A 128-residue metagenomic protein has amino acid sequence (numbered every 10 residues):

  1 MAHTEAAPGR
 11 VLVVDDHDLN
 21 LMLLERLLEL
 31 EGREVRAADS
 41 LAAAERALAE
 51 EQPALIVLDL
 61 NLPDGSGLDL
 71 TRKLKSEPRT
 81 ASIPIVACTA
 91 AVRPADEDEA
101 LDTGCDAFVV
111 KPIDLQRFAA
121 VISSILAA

Functional and structural regions predicted by a protein language model:
M1-L12, Q116-A128: Non-catalytic signal-transmission and effector/linker regions of two-component phosphorelay proteins
D18-R36: Two-component/phosphorelay signaling modules centered on CheY-like receiver
L19, D39-S40, S66-R72: Acidic catalytic/metal-coordinating carboxylates
R46, L68-A81: Short amphipathic alpha-helix used as the core "switch/output" element in two-component signaling
E51-V57, L62: Active-site beta3 strand of CheY-like receiver
P63, A81, R93: The feature encodes the CheY-like receiver
D69, V92-A107, A120: Alpha4 helix (beta4-alpha4-beta5 surface) of REC/receiver domains from two-component response regulators
